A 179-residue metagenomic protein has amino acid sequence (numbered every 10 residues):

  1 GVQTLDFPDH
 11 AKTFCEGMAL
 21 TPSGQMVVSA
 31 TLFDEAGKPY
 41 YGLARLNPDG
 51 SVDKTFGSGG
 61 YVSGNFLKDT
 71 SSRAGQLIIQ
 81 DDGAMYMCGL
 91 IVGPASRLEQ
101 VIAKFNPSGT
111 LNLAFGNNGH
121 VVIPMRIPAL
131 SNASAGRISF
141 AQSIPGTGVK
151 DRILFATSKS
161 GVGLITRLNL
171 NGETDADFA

Functional and structural regions predicted by a protein language model:
G1-A179: Extracytoplasmic mature domains of secreted or surface-exposed proteins
